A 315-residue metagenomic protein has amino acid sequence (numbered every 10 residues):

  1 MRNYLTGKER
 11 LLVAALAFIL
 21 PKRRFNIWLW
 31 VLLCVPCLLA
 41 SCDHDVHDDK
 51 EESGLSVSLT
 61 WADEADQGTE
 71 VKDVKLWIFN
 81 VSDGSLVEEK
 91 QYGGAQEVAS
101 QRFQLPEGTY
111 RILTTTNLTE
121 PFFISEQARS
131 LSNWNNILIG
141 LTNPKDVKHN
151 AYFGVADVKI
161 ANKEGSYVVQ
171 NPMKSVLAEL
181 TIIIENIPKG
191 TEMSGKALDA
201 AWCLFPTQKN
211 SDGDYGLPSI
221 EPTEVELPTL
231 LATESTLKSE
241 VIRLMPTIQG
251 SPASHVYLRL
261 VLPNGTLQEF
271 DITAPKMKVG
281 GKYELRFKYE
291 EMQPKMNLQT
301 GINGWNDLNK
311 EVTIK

Functional and structural regions predicted by a protein language model:
M1-R24: N-terminal secretory signal peptides that target proteins for export/translocation
L38-S41: C-terminal motif of bacterial Sec signal peptides marking the signal peptidase cleavage site
D43-V46: Bacterial signal peptide processing site
S56-Q67, I184-P188: Short amphipathic, basic-aromatic surface patches that mediate peripheral association with negatively charged
K72-Q127, E192-V279, K310-K315: Tryptophan-paired
G94-Q96, E120-Y167, L230, N264-M292: Structured interaction patches on ligand/partner-binding surfaces of diverse proteins
A99-Q101, Y167-N171: Short strand-edge motifs at loop-to-beta-strand transitions and within beta-strands of extracellular beta-rich domains
Q170-L177, L244-Q249: Conserved "repeat-terminator" motif of extracellular CCP/Sushi domains
